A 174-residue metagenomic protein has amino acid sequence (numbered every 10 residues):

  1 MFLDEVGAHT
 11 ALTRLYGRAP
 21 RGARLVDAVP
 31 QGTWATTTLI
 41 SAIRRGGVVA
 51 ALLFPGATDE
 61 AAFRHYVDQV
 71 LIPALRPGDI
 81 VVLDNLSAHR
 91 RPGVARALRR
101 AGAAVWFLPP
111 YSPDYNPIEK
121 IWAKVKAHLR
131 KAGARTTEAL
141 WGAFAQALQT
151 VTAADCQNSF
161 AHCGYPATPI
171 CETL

Functional and structural regions predicted by a protein language model:
M1-D68, Y165-A167: Extended, low-complexity cationic-aromatic segments
F2-D4, S41, V67, D84 (+5 more regions): Mobile genetic element proteins and their domesticated derivatives, centered on retroelements and DNA transposons
L3, V67-V70, A145-Q146, T150: A generic "structured core" feature
E5, P77-R90, Y111, N116: Acidic/histidine-rich, metal-coordinating catalytic segments
R24-Q31, A101-P117: RNase H-like polynucleotidyl transferase catalytic core
A62-I80: Short, basic/hydrophobic alpha-helical segments
R91-A101: Short, aromatic/basic amphipathic alpha-helical patches
I118-L174: C-terminal anion-handling pockets and recognition modules
